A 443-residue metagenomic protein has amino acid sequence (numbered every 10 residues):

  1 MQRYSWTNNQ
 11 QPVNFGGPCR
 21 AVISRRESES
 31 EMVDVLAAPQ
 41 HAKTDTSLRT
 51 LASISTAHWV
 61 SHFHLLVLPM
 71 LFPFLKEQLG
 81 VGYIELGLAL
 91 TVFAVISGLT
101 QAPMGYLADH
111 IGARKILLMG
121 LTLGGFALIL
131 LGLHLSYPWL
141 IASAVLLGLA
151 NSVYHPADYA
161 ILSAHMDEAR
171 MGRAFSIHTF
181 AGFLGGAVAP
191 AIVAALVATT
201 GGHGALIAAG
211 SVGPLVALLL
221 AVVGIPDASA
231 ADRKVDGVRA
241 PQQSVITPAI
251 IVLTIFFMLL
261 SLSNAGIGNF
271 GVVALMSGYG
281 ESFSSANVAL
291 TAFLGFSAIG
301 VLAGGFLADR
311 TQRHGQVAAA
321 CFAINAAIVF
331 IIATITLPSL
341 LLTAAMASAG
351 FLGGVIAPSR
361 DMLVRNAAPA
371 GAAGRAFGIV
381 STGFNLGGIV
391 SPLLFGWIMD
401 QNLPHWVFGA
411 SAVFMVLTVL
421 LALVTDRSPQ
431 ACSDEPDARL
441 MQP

Functional and structural regions predicted by a protein language model:
L66, A94-A102, G186-A187, L294-L302 (+1 more regions): Residue-level signature of mid-helix packing/kink "hotspots" within the transmembrane helices of 12-pass Major
L68-P69, A249-L294, A298: Extracytoplasmic gate region of multi-pass secondary transporters
L99-L135: Conserved MFS/SLC helix-loop-helix module at the cytosolic interface between two early adjacent transmembrane helices
T100-G112, V301-R313, M399: Helix-to-loop junctions at the C-terminal end of transmembrane segments in multipass secondary transporters
H110-L121, R310-F322: Cytoplasmic membrane-interface "Motif A"-like loop-to-helix N-cap segments of 12-TM Major Facilitator Superfamily
S143-A181: Cytoplasmic helix-loop-helix junction between adjacent transmembrane helices in 12-TM secondary transporters
H178-I225: Helix-loop-helix hairpin linking two adjacent transmembrane segments in secondary transporters
H314-R360: C-terminal transmembrane helical hairpin of 12-TM major facilitator-type secondary transporters
